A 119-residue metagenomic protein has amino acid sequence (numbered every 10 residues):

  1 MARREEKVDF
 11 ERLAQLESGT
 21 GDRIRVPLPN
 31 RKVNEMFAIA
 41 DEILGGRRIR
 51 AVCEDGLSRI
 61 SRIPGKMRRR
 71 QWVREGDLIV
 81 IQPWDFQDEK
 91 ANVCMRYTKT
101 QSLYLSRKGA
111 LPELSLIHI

Functional and structural regions predicted by a protein language model:
R4-K32, M36: Short boundary/loop segments of OB/S1/cold-shock single-stranded nucleic-acid-binding domains
R47-R50: Short aromatic-glycine-enriched beta-strand elements
S58-Q71: Beta-strand/loop nucleic-acid-binding surfaces
R68-V80: Short nucleic-acid-contacting surface segments enriched for D/E, G, S/T with interspersed K/R
F86-L111: OB-fold/S1-family single-stranded nucleic acid-binding modules
I117-I119: Conserved small/polar residues in nucleotide/adenosyl-binding loops
